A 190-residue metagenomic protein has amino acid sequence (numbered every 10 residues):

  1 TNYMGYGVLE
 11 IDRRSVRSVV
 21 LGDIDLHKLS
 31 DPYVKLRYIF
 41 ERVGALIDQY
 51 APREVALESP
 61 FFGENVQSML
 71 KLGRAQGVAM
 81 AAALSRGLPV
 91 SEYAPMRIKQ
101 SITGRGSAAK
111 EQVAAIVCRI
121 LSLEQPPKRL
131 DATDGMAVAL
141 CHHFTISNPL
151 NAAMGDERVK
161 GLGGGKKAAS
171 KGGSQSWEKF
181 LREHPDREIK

Functional and structural regions predicted by a protein language model:
T1-K190: Phosphate- and other anionic-substrate recognition elements at nucleic-acid/protein interfaces
